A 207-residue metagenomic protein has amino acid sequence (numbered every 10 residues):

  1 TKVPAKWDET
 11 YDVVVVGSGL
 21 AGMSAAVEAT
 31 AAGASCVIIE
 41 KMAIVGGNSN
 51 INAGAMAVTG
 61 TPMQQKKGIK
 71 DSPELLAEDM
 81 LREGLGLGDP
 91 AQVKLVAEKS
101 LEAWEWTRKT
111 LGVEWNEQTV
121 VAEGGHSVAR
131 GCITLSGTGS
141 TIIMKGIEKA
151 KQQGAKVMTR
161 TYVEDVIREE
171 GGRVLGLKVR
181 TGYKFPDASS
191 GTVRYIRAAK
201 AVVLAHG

Functional and structural regions predicted by a protein language model:
T1-D8, S35, K41-K156, R160-D165 (+1 more regions): Conserved N-terminal/central alpha/beta ligand/cofactor-binding core
P4-A21, V37: Beta1/beta-strand and adjacent pyrophosphate-binding region of the FAD-binding site in flavoprotein oxidoreductases
D8-Y11, P186-A201: Core beta-strand elements of the Rossmann-like FAD/NAD(P) dinucleotide-binding domain in flavoenzyme oxidoreductases
S18, G60, T181, H206-G207: Glycine-rich, N-terminal phosphate-binding loop of Rossmann-like dinucleotide-binding domains
S24: Short alpha-helical segment within the catalytic ATP-binding CA
A29: Aromatic pocket-lining residues of Rossmann-like dinucleotide-binding sites
M42, Y183, A199-A201, A205-G207: Glycine-/small-residue-rich beta->alpha transition segments that form the dinucleotide
R168-L175, T192: A short, glycine/Asx- and small/polar-enriched loop/turn that sits immediately N-terminal to a beta-strand
